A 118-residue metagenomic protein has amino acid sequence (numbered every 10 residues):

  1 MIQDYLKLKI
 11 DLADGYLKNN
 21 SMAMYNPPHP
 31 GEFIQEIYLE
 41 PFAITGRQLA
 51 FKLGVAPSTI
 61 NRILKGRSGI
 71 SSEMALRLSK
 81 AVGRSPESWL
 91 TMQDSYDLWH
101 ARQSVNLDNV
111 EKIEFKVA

Functional and structural regions predicted by a protein language model:
M1-I37, P41-F42, D108-I113: N-terminal flexible/basic segments that precede or flank functional cores
E40, F51, K80: Alpha-helical residues within the helix-turn-helix
I44-R62: Short alpha-helical DNA-recognition segment
A56, R67, V82, Q93-Y96: The DNA-recognition helices of helix-turn-helix-type DNA-binding domains
R62-K65, T91: Base-recognition residues in the alpha-helical recognition helix of bacterial helix-turn-helix
R67-K80: Short, basic-rich loop-to-helix N-cap that marks the start of a DNA-contacting helix
L90-A118: Short, charged recognition helix plus adjacent turn of helix-turn-helix-like nucleic-acid-binding domains
